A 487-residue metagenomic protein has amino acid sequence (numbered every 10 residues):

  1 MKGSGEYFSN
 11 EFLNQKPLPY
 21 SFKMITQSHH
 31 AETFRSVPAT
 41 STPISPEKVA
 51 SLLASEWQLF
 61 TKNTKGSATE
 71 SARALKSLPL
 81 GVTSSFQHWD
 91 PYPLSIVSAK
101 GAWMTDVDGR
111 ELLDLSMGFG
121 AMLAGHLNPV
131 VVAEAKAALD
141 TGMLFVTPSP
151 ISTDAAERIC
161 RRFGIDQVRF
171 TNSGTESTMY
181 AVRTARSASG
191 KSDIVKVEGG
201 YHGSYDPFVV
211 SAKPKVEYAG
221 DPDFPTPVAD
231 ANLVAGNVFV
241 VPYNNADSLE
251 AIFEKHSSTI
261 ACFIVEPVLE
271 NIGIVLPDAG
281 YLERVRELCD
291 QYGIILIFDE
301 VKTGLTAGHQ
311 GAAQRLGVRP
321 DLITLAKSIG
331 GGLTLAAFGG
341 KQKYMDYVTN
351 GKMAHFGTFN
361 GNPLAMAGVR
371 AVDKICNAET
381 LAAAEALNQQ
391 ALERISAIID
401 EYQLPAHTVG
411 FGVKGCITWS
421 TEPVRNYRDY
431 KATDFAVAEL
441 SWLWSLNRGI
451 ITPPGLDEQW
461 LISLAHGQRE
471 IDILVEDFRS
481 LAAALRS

Functional and structural regions predicted by a protein language model:
G3-E6: Cationic, amphipathic, low-complexity segments that mediate targeting or membrane/lipid association
F8-S9, L13-Q15: Short hydrophobic targeting helices and cationic amphipathic motifs that mediate membrane/organellar targeting
Q15-K23: Short, Lys/Arg-enriched N-terminal segments with co-localized hydrophobic residues within the first ~10-30 amino acids
I25-S487: Conserved N-terminal phosphate-binding loop of PLP-dependent enzymes in the Aspartate aminotransferase
